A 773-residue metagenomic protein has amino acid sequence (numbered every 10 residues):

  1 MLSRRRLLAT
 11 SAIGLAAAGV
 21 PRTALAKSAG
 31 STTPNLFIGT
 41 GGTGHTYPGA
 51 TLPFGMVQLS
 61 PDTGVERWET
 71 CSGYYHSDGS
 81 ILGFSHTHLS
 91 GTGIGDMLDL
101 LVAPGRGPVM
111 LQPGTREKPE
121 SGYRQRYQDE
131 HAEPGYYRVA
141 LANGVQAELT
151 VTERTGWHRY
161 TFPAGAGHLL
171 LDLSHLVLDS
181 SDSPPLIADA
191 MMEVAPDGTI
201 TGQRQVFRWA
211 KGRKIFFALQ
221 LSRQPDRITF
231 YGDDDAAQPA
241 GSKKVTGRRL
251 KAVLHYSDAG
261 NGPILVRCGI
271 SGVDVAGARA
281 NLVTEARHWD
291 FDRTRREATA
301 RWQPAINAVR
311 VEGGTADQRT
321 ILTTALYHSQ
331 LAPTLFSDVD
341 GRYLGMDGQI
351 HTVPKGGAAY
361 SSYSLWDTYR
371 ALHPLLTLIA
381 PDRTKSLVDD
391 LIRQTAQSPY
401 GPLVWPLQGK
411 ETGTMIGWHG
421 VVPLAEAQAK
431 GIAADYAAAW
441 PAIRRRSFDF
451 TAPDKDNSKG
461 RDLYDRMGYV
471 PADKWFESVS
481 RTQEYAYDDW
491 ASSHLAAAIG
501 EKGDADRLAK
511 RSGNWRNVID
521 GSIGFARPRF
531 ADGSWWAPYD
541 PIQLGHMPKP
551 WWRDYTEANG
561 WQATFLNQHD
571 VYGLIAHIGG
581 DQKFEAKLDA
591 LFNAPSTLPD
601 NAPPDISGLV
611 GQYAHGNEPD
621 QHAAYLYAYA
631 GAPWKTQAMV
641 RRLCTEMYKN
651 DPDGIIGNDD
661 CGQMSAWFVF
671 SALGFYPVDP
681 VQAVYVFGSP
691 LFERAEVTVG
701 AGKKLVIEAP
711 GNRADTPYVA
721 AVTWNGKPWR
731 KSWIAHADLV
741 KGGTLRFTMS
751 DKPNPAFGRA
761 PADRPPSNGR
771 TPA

Functional and structural regions predicted by a protein language model:
M1-L15: N-terminal secretory signal peptides and thylakoid transit peptides that target proteins across membranes
L2, R6, L25-S31: Generic start-of-chain signal for non-secretory N-termini
K27-H373, T377-V422, E426-Q483, A491 (+10 more regions): Accessory carbohydrate-recognition regions in carbohydrate-active enzymes
D488: ATP-dependent phospho-/nucleotidyl transfer catalytic cores
Y718: Extracellular attachment/recognition segments
